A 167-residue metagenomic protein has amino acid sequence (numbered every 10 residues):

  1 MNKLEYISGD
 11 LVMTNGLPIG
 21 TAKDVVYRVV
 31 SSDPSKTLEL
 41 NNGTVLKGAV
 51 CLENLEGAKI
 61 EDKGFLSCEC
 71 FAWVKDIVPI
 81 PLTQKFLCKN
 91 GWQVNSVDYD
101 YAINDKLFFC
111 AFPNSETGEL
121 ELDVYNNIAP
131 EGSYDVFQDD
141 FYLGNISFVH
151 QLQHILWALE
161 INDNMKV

Functional and structural regions predicted by a protein language model:
M1-S8, N162-V167: Short intrinsically disordered terminal tails
L4, D10-L11, P18-T44, G48: Short beta-strand-centered aromatic/proline hotspots
V12, Y27-V29, V50-L52, I77 (+2 more regions): Hydrophobic beta-strand residues in large extracellular and virion-surface proteins
L55-Q93, F141-E160: Intrinsically disordered, low-complexity, charged/polar segments
Q93-E121: Amphipathic, interaction-prone secondary-structure segments
A111-I146: Intrinsically disordered, low-complexity regulatory segments enriched in Ser/Thr/Pro and charged residues
